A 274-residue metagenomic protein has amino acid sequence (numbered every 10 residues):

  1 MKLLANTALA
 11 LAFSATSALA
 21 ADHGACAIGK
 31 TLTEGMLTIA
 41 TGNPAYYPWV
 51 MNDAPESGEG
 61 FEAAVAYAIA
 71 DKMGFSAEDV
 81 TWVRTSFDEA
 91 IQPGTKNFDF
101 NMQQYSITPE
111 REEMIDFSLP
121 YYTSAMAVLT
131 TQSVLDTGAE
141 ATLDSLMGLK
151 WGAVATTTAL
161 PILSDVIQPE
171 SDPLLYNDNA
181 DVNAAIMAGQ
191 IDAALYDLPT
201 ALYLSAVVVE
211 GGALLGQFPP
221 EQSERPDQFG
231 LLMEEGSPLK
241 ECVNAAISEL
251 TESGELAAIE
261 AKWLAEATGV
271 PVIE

Functional and structural regions predicted by a protein language model:
A21-D22, D79, T158-L174, A213-L214 (+1 more regions): Ligand-binding clefts/hinges and TM-proximal coupling segments of bilobed small-molecule sensing domains
G24-Q104: Extracytoplasmic small-molecule ligand-binding "clamshell" domains of the periplasmic binding protein/Venus flytrap
I39, P44-A45, E56-K72, S106 (+3 more regions): Bilobed "Venus flytrap"/periplasmic-binding protein-like clamshell domains and structurally analogous long
N43, T123-A127, L198, A206-I247 (+1 more regions): Periplasmic-binding protein-like
A63-K72, V134, G148-K150, T157 (+1 more regions): Extended ligand-binding regions for polar small-molecule ligands
Y67, E78-S145, P220-Q222: Acidic, polar ligand-binding/catalytic clefts
F75-A77, T95-Q103, L149, M187-Y196 (+2 more regions): Alpha-to-beta junction loops
D88-E89, Y105-M114, I162-D165, D192-R225: A ligand-binding cleft/hinge motif common to bilobed small-molecule-binding domains
